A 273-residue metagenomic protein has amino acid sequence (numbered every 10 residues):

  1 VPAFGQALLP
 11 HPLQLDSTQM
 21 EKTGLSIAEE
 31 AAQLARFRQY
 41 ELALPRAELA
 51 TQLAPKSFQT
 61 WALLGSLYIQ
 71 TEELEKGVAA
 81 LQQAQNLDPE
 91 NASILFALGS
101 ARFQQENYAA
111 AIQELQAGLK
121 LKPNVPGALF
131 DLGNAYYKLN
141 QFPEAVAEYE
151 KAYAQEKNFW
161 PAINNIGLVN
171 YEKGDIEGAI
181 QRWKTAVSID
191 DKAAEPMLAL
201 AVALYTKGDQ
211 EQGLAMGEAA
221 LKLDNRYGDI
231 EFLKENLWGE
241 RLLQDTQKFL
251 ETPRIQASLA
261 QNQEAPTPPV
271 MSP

Functional and structural regions predicted by a protein language model:
A7-L15, A219-P273: Terminal, low-structured helical/coil segments at or just beyond the last alpha-helical repeat
M20-Q59, L63-E73, S100, Q104-N107 (+1 more regions): Alpha-helical segment of the N-proximal tetratricopeptide repeat
G24, F58-Q59, A92-S93, P126-G127 (+3 more regions): Helix-start (N-cap) detector for alpha-helical repeat units in TPR-like alpha-solenoids, especially tetratricopeptide
R36-R46, Q70-Q83, Q104-A117, K138-K151 (+2 more regions): Structural signature of tandem alpha-helical TPR/SEL1-like repeats, specifically the intra-repeat loop/turn
L53, L87, L121, Q155-E156 (+2 more regions): Structural marker of alpha-solenoid helical repeat scaffolds
K122-K173: Ligand/cofactor pocket segment of small-molecule handling proteins
K184, S188, A194, L198-D229 (+1 more regions): TPR/TPR-like (Sel1-like) alpha-helical repeat modules
